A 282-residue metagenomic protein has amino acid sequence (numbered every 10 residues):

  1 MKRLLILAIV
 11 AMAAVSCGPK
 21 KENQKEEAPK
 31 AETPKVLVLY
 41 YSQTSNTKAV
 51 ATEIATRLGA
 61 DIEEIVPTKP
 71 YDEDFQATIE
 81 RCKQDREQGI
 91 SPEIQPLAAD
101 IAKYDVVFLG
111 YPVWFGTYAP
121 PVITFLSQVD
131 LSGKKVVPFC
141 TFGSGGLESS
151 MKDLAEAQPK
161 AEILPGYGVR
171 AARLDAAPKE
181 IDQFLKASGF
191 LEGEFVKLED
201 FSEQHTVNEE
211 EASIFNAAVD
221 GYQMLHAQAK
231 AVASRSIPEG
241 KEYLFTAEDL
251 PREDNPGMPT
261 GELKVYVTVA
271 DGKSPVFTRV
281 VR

Functional and structural regions predicted by a protein language model:
M1-L4, P19: Positively charged n-region of N-terminal signal peptides that target proteins for export
L5-I9: Sec-dependent signal peptide hydrophobic core
A13-S16: C-terminal motif of bacterial Sec signal peptides marking the signal peptidase cleavage site
K21-L109, G116-Y118, I123, S127 (+4 more regions): N-terminal beta1-alpha1-beta2 submodule of the flavodoxin-like/Rossmannoid cofactor-binding fold
T56, S127-G133, A157-Q158: Short, conserved loop/helix-junction motifs that constitute active-site signature segments in enzyme catalytic cores
V137-A176: Short, glycine-/small-residue-rich phosphate/pyrophosphate-handling segment
R170-E192: C-terminal helix of von Willebrand factor
K186-Q223: N-terminal trafficking/processing presequences and adjacent post-cleavage segments of proteins routed to secretion
